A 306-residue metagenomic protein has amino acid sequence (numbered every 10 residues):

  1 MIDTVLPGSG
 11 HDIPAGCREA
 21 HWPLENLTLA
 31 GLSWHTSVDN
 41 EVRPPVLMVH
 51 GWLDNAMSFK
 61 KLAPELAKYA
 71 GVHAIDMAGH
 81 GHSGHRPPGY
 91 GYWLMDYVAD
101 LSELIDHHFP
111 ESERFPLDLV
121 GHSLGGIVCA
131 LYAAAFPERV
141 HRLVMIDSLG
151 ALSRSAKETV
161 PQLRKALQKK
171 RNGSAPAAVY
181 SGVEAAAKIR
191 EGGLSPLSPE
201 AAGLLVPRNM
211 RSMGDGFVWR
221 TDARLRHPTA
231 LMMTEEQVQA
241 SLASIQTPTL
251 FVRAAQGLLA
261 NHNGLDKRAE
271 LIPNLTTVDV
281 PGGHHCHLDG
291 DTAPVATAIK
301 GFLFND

Functional and structural regions predicted by a protein language model:
M1-V46, A67-A70, F109-E113, K300-D306: Alpha/beta-hydrolase fold catalytic core
I13-P14, E25-L27, L32-V38, H73-V120 (+2 more regions): Active-site loop/oxyanion-hole signature of alpha/beta-hydrolase fold enzymes
H35-G84: Conserved HGGG/HGGXW glycine-rich cap/lid loop of the alpha/beta-hydrolase fold
G121, G125, C129: Gly/Ala-rich beta-loop-alpha elbow adjacent to hydrolase catalytic centers
A134, R142-A178: Flexible "cap/lid" loop of the alpha/beta hydrolase fold
A175-M232: Conserved alpha/beta-hydrolase catalytic His-Asp/Glu region
Q246-G283: Conserved loop-alpha-helix segment in the C-terminal half of the alpha/beta-hydrolase fold that carries the catalytic
G283-T292: Catalytic histidine-centered segment of alpha/beta-hydrolase-like enzymes
